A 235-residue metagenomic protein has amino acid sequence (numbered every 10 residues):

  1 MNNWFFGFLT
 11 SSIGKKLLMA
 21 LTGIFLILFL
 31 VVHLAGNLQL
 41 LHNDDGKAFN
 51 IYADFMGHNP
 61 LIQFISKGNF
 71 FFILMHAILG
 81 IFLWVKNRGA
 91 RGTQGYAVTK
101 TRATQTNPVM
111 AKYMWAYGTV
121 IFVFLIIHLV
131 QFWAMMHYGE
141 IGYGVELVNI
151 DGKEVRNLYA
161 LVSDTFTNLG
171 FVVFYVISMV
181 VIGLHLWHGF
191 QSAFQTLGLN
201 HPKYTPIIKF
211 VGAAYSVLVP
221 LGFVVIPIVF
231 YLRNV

Functional and structural regions predicted by a protein language model:
M1-V235: Membrane-embedded alpha-helical bundles that constitute the cytochrome b-like, heme-associated redox core of multi-pass
